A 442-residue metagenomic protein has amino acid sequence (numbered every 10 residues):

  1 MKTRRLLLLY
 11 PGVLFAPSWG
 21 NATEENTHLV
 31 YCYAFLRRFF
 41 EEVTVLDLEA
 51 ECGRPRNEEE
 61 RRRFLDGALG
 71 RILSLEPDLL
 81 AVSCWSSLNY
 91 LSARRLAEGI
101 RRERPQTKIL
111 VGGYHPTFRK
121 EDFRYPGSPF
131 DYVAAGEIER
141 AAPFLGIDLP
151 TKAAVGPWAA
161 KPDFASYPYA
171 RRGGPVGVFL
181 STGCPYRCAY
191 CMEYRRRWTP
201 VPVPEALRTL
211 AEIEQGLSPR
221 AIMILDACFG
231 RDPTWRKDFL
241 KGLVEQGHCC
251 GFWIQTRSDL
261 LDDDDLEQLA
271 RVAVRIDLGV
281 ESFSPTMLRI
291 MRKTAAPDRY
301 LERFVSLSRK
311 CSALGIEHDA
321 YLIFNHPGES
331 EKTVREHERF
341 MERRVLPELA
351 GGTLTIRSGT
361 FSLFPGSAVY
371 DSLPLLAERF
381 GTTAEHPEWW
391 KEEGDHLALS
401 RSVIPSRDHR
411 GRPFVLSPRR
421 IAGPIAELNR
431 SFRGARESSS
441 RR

Functional and structural regions predicted by a protein language model:
K2-G216: Acidic, low-complexity intrinsically disordered segments
L7, P77, V244-L260, D264-R442: A structural motif corresponding to the C-terminal lobe/cap of the Radical SAM core domain
L14-W19, A81-S83, M192-Y194, M223-L225 (+3 more regions): Glycine- and acidic
E24, K161-E317: Radical SAM [4Fe-4S] cluster-binding motif and immediate context
C32, G67-R71, S92-I100, A206-T209 (+5 more regions): A general structural detector for well-ordered alpha-helical segments in enzyme core domains, enriched
P55-R61, L88-Y90, T199, G230-T234 (+3 more regions): Acidic-and-aromatic substrate-binding clefts and catalytic sites of carbohydrate-active enzymes
